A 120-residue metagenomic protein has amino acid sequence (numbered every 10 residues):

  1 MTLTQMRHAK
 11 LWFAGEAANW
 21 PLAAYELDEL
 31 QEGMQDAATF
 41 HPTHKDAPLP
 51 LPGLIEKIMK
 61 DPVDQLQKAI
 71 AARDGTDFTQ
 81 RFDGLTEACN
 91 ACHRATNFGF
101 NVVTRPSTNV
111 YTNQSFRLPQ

Functional and structural regions predicted by a protein language model:
M1-Q120: Sequence context surrounding c-type heme c attachment/ligation sites in exported
